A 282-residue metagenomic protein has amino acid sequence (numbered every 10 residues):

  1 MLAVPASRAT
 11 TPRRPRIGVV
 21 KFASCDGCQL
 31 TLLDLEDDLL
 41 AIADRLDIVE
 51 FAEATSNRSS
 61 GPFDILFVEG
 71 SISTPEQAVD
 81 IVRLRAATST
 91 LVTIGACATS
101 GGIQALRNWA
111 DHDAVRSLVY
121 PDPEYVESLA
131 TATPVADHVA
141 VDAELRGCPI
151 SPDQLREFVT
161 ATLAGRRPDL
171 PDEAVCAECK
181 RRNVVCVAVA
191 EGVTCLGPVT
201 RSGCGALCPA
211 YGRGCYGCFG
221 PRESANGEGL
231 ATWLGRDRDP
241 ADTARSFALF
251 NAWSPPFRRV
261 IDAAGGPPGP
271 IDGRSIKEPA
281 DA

Functional and structural regions predicted by a protein language model:
M1-F67, Q77-A78, V82-T90, D113-A282: Iron-sulfur (Fe-S) cluster-binding modules
G70-I72, A96: Short glycine-/small-residue-rich Rossmann-like dinucleotide-binding loops
V92-I94: Active-site neighborhood of phospho(di)ester-bond hydrolases with catalytic His/Asp-centered motifs
C97-G102: Short gly/pro/ser/thr-enriched loop/turn and capping motifs at secondary-structure boundaries
A105-L106: Active-site-proximal loop->helix
